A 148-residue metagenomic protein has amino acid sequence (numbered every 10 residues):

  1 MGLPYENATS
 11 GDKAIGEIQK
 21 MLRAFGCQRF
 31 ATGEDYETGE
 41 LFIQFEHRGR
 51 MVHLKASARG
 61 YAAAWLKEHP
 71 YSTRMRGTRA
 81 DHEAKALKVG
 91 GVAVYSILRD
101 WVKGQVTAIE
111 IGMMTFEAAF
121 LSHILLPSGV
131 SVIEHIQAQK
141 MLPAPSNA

Functional and structural regions predicted by a protein language model:
M1-E6: A short, surface-exposed helix-loop junction/capping segment
G11-Y61: Compact, well-ordered interaction domains used in eukaryotic information-processing assemblies
K55, A62-A148: Intrinsically disordered, low-complexity regulatory regions enriched in serine/threonine/proline and acidic residues
